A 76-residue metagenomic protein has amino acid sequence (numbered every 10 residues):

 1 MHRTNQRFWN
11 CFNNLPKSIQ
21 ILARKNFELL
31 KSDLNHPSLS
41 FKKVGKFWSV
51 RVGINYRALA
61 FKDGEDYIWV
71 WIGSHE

Functional and structural regions predicted by a protein language model:
M1-Q6, N10, I21, W48-E76: Enriched for short, Lys/Arg-rich terminal
N14, L29, G64-D66: A very general structural signal that marks isolated residues within well-ordered alpha-helical segments
F27-R51: A short, surface-exposed loop/turn module that caps and links secondary-structure elements
